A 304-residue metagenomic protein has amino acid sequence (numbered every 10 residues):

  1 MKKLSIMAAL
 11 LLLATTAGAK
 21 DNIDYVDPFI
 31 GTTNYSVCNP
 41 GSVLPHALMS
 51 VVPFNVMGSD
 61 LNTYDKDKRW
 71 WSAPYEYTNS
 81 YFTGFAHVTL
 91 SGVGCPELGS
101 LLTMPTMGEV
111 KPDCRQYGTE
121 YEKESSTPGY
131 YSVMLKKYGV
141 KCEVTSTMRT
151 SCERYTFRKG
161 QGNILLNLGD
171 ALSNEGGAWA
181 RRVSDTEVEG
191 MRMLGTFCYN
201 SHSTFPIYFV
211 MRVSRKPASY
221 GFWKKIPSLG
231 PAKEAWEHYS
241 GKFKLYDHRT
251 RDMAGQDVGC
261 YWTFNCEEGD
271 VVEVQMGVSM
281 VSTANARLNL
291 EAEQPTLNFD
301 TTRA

Functional and structural regions predicted by a protein language model:
K2-M7: Sec-dependent signal peptide recognition, specifically the positively charged N-region followed immediately by
A8-A9, G190: Small side chains
L10-A17: Hydrophobic h-region of N-terminal signal peptides that target proteins for export in Gram-negative bacteria
K20-A304: Accessory carbohydrate-recognition regions in carbohydrate-active enzymes
